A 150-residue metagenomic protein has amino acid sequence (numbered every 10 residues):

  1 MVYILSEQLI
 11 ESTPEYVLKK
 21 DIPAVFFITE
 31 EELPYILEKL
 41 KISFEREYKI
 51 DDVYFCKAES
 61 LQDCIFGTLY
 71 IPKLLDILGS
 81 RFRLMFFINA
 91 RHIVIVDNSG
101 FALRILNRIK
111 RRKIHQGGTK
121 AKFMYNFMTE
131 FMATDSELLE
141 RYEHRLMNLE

Functional and structural regions predicted by a protein language model:
M1-I114, L138-E140: Helix-boundary and N-terminal cytosolic regulatory elements
L9-E15, T119, F123-F127: Short amphipathic alpha-helical segments, especially helix-boundary/capping motifs
D52, H115, K122-E150: Cytosolic regulatory modules rich in charged/polar residues
